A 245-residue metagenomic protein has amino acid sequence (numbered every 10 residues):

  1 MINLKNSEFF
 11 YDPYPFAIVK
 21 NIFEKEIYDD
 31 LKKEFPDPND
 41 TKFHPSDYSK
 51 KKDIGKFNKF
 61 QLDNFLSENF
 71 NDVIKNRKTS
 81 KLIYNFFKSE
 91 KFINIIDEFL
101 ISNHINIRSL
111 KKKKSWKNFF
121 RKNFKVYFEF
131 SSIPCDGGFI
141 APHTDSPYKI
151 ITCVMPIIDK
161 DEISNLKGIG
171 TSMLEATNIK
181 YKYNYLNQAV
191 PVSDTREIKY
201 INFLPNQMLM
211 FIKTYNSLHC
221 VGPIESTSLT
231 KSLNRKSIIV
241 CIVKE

Functional and structural regions predicted by a protein language model:
M1-K5: N- or domain-start disorder-to-order transition segments that initiate the globular core
N6-N103: Non-heme Fe(II)/2-oxoglutarate
L82-N85, F92-E245: Catalytic core of non-heme Fe(II) oxygenases with the double-stranded beta-helix
